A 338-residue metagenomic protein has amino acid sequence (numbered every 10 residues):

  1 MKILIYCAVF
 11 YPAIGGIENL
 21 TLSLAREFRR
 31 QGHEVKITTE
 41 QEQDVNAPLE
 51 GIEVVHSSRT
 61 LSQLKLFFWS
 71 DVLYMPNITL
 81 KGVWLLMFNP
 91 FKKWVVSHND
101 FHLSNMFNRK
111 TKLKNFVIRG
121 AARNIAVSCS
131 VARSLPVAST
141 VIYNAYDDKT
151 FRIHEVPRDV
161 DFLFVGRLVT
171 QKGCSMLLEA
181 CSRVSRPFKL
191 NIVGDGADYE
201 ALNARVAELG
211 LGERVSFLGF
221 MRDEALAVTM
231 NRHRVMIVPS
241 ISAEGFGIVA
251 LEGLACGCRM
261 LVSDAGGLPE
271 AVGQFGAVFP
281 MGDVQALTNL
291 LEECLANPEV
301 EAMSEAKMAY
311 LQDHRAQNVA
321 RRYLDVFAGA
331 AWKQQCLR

Functional and structural regions predicted by a protein language model:
N19-S23, V160, F164-R183, A197-N203: A conserved mid-protein helix/loop that constitutes part of the nucleotide-sugar donor-binding site
F67, F220-M221, V228-H233: Short alpha-helical donor nucleotide-sugar binding micro-motif in glycosyltransferases
S70, N231-G245, C258: Acidic donor-binding loop of glycosyltransferase active sites
M75-K81, H98: Short His-centered aromatic/hydrophobic patch
S130, A145: Carbohydrate-associated surface elements
N203-M221: Nucleotide-activated donor-binding/catalytic signature segment of Leloir-type glycosyltransferases, i.e., the conserved
A255, R259-V262: Short hydrophobic beta-strand element within catalytic cores of glycosyltransferases and related nucleotide-activated
A277-Q285, N289-E299: Conserved acidic donor-binding segment of nucleotide-sugar-dependent glycosyltransferases
